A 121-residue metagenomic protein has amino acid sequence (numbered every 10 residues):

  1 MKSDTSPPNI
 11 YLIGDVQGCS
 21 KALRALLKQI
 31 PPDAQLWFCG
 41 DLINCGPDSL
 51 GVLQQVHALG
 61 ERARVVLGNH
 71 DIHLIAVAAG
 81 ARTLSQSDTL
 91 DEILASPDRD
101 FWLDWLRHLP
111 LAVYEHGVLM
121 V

Functional and structural regions predicted by a protein language model:
M1-Q55, L59, I72: N-terminal active-site segment of His-dependent metallophosphoesterases
L50-V121: Active-site neighborhood of divalent metal-dependent phosphoester bond hydrolases
